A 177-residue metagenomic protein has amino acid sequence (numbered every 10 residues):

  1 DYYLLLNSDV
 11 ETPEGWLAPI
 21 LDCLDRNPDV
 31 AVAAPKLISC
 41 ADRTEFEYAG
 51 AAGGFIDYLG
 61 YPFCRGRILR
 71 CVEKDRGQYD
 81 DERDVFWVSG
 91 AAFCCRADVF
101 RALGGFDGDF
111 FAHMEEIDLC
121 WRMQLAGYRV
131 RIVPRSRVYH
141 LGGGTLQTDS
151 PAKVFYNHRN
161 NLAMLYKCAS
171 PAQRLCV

Functional and structural regions predicted by a protein language model:
Y3: Short aromatic/hydrophobic "clamp" motif used to bind/position activated sugar donors
L6, E11-W16, S39, C95 (+2 more regions): Hydrophobic/aromatic residue at the end of a short beta strand that borders the catalytic acidic motif
V10-Y61: Conserved donor NDP-sugar-binding/catalytic core segment of glycosyltransferases
E14-A18, I117-D118, F155, R159: A structural signal for well-ordered alpha-helical segments within the folded catalytic domains of diverse enzymes
G54-V85: Short, flexible, basic/aromatic active-site loop/helix in glycosyltransferases
D80-R137: A short, conserved alpha-helix in the catalytic core of glycosyltransferases
L125-V177: Active-site-adjacent helix/loop segment of glycosyltransferases that harbors family-specific signature motifs
